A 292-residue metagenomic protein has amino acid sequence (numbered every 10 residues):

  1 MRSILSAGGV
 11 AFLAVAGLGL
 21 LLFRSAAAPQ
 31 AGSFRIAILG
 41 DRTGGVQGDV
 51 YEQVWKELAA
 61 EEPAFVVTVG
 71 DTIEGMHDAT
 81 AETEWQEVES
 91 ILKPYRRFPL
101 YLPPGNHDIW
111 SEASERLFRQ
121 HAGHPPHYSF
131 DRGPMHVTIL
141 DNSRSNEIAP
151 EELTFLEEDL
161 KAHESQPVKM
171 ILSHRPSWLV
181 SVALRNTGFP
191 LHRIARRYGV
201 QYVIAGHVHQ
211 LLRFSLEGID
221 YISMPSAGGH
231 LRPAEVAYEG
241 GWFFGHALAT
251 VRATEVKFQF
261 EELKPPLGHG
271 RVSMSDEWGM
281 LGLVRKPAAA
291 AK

Functional and structural regions predicted by a protein language model:
M1-F12: N-terminal Sec-pathway targeting helices
L13-L22: Hydrophobic alpha-helical membrane-insertion segments, chiefly the h-region of N-terminal signal peptides
L21-E82, A162: N-terminal active-site segment of His-dependent metallophosphoesterases
Q30, V180-V182, F244-K292: A short C-terminal boundary segment appended to hydrolase-like catalytic domains
I36, V66, V137, K169-M170: Hydrophobic beta-strand anchors of alpha/beta hydrolase catalytic cores
D41, G70-D71, G105-N106, H174 (+1 more regions): Active-site glycine-centered loops adjacent to acidic/histidine catalytic or metal-binding residues that shape
A79-V168, T187-Y202, V208-A253, Q259: Extended active-site neighborhood of metal-dependent phosphoesterases/phosphodiesterases
H163-V180: Short acidic, glycine-rich surface-loop motifs adjacent to enzyme active sites
